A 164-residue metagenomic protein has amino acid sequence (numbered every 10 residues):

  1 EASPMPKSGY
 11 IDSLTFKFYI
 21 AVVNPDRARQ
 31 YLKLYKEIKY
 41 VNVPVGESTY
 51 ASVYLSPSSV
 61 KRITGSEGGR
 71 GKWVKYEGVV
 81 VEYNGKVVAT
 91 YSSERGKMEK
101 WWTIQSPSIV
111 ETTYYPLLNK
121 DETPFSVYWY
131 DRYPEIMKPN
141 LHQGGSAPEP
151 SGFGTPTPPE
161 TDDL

Functional and structural regions predicted by a protein language model:
S3-S8: Short amphipathic, basic-aromatic surface patches that mediate peripheral association with negatively charged
D12, D26, E37, D121 (+2 more regions): Acidic-enriched, low-complexity/disordered segments with a strong bias for Aspartate over Glutamate
D12-N42, E77-N84: Extended low-complexity, serine/threonine- and proline-enriched intrinsically disordered segments
T15-A21, R62-T123, Y128-P139: Internal, hydrophobic beta-strand segments that form the core of beta-sheet-rich folds
A28-S58, E94-M98: Solvent-exposed serine/threonine-rich low-complexity stretches and specific carbohydrate-binding patches
S48, V80, V87, S146-A147 (+1 more regions): Compositionally biased, intrinsically disordered low-complexity regions
D131-L164: Short, low-complexity, Pro/Ser/Thr/Gly-rich segments in the mature regions of secreted, periplasmic
